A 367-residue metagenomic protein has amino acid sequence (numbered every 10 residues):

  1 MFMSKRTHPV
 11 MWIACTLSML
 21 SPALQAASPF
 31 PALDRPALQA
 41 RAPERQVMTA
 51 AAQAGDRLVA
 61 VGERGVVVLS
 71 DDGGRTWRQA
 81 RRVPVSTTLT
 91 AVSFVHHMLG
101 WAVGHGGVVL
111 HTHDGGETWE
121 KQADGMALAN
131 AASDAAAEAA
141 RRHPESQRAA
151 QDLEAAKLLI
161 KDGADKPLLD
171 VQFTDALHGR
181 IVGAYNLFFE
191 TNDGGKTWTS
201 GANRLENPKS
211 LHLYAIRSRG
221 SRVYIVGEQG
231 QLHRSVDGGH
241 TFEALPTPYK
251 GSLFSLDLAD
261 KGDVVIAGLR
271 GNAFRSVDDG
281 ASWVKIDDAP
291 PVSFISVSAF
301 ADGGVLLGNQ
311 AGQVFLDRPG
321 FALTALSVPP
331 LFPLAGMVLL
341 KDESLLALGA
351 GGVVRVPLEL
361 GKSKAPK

Functional and structural regions predicted by a protein language model:
F2-I13: Bacterial N-terminal signal peptides that target proteins for export
A14-L17, R142: Compositionally biased, low-complexity segments
S21-A23: N-terminal signal peptide c-region/cleavage motif recognized by signal peptidases
Q25-K367: Residue-level hotspots at or immediately adjacent to binding/recognition sites across diverse folds
